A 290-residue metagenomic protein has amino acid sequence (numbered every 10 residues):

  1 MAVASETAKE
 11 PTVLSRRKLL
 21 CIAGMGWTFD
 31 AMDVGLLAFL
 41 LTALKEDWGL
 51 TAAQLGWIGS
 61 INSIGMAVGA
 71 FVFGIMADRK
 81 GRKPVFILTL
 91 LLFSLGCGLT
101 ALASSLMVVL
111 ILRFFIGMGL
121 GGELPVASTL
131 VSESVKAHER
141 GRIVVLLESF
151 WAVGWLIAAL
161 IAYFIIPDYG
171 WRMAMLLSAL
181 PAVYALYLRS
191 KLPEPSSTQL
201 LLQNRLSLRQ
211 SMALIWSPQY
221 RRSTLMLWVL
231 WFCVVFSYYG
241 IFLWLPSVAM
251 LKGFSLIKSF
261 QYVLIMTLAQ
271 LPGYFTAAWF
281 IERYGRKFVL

Functional and structural regions predicted by a protein language model:
M1-M32, E46: Cytosolic juxtamembrane N-terminal segment immediately preceding the first transmembrane helix of multi-pass
L37-A38, Q219-F275: Extracytoplasmic gate region of multi-pass secondary transporters
A38-A70: Extracellular/periplasmic helix-loop-helix junction of adjacent transmembrane segments in MFS-like secondary
G49, G81, L102-V108, K136 (+1 more regions): Helix-breaking motifs and short loop linkers at transmembrane-helix boundaries and internal kinks in secondary membrane
V68-L106: Conserved MFS/SLC helix-loop-helix module at the cytosolic interface between two early adjacent transmembrane helices
A101-L112, P167-Y169: Helix-loop junctions at membrane interfaces in 12-TM secondary transporters
L112-S149: Cytoplasmic helix-loop-helix junction between adjacent transmembrane helices in 12-TM secondary transporters
L147-S190: Helix-loop-helix hairpin linking two adjacent transmembrane segments in secondary transporters
